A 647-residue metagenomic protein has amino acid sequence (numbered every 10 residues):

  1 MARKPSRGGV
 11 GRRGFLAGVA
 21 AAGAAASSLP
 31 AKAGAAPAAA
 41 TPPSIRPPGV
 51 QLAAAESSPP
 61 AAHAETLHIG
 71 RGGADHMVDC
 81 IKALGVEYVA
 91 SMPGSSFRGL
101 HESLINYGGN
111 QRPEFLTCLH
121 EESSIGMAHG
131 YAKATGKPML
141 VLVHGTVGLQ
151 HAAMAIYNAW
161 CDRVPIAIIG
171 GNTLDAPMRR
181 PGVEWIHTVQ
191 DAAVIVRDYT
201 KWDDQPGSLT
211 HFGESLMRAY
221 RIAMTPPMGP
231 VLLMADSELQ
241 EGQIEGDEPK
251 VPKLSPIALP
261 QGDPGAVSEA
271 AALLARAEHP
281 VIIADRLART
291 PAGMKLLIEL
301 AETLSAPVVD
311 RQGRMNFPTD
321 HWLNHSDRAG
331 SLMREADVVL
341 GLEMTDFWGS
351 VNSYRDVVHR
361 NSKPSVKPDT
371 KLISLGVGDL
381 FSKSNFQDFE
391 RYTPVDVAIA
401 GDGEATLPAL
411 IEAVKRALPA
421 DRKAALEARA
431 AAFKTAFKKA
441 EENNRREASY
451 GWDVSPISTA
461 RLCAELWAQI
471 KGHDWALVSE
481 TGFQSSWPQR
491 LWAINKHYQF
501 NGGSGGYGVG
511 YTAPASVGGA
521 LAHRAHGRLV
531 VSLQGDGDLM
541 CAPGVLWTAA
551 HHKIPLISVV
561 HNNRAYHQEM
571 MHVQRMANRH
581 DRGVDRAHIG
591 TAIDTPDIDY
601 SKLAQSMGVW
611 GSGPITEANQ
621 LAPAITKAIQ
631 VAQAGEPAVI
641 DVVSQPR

Functional and structural regions predicted by a protein language model:
R3-A22: N-terminal secretory signal peptides and thylakoid transit peptides that target proteins across membranes
A21-A25, G34-D421, G527-L529, P555-S558 (+1 more regions): N-terminal alpha/beta PP-like core and its mobile active-site loop of ThDP/TPP-dependent enzymes
S28-P30: N-terminal signal peptide c-region/cleavage motif recognized by signal peptidases
R46-L67, T210, M234, A272 (+3 more regions): Phosphate/pyrophosphate-binding active-site segments
A74-M77, K82, H101-I105, A432-H523: Active-site diphosphate/adenylate-binding microenvironment
V89, I282, V308, L466 (+3 more regions): Conserved hydrophobic/aromatic pocket- or pore-lining residues that grip, position, or stack substrates in active sites
R179-H187, M333-E335, L407, W487-P646: Thiamine diphosphate
D285-R289, Y450-W452, G535: Conserved short loop/turn motifs at secondary-structure junctions
